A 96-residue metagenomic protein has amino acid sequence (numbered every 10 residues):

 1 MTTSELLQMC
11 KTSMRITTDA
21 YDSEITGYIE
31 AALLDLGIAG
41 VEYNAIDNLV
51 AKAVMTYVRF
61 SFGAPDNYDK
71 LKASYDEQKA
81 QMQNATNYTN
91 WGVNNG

Functional and structural regions predicted by a protein language model:
M1-K52, F60, A73, Q81-G96: Conserved short "hinge" loops at termini or chain/domain junctions
F62-K70: Short helix-capping/linker segments at secondary-structure and domain boundaries
